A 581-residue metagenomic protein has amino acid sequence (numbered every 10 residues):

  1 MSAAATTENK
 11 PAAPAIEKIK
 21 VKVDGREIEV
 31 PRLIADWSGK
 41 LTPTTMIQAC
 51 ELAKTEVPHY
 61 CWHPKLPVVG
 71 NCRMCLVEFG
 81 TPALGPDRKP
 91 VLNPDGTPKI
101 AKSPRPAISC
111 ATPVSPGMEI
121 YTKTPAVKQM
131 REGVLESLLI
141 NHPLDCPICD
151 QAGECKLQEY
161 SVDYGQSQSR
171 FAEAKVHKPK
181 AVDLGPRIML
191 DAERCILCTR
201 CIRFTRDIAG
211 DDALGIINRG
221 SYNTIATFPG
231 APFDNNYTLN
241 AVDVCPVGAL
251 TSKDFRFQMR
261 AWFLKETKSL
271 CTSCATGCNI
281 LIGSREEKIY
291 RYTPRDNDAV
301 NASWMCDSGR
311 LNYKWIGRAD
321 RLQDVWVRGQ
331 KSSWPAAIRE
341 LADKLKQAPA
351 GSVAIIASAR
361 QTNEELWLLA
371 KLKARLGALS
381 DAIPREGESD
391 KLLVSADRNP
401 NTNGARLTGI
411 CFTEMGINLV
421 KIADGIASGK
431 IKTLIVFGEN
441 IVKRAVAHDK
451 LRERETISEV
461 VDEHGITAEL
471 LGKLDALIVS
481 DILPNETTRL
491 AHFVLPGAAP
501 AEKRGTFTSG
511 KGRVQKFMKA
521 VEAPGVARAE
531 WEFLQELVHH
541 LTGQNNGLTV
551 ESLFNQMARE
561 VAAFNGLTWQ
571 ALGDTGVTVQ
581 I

Functional and structural regions predicted by a protein language model:
M1-P14, P147, G153, A302: Intrinsic disorder at enzyme termini
A12, R73-T272, T276-I280, R285-K288: Fe-S ferredoxin-like electron-transfer domains and their immediately adjacent linker/connector regions across
P14-E29: Eukaryote-biased recognition of intrinsically disordered, low-complexity regulatory segments
K20-D24, P116-T122, I225-G230, E266 (+2 more regions): Short beta-alpha connecting loops at secondary-structure transitions that line or flank enzyme active sites
A35-Q48, T362, A529: Short, structural beta-strand-to-alpha-helix junction motif
M46-G80: A basic, amphipathic helix-loop patch mediating RNA/tRNA/ribosome contacts
A172, K180, R285-G351, V394 (+4 more regions): Cofactor-/ligand-binding subdomain signature composed of acidic, glycine-rich, tryptophan-containing flexible loops
D320, S332, L366, L372 (+1 more regions): Non-catalytic alpha/beta scaffold blocks inside enzyme catalytic domains
